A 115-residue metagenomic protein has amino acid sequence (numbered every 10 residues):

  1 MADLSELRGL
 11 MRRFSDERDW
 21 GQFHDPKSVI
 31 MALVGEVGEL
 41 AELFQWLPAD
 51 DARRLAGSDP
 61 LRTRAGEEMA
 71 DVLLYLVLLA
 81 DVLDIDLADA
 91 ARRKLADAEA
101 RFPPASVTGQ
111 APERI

Functional and structural regions predicted by a protein language model:
M1-M69, L73-I115: Flexible "arm" and connector segments at domain edges
